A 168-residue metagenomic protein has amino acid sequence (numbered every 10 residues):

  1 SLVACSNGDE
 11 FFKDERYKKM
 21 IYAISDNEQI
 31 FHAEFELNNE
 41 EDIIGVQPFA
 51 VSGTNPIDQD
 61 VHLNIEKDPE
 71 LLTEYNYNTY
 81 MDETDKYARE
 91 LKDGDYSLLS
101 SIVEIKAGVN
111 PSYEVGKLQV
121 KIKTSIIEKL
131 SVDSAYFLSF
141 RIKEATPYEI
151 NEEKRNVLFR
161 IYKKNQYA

Functional and structural regions predicted by a protein language model:
L2-A4: C-terminal motif of bacterial Sec signal peptides marking the signal peptidase cleavage site
S6-S100, V115-K117, L130-V132, Y136 (+3 more regions): Acidic/polar, low-complexity intrinsically disordered N-terminal segments immediately downstream of a Sec signal
E104-G116: Short proline/glycine- and polar residue-rich coil/turn motifs
K123-L130: Short, surface-exposed loop/turn segments at beta-strand-coil junctions that are enriched for proline with nearby
A135-K143: Short, aromatic- and glycine-rich surface loops/edge beta-strands on solvent-exposed regions
